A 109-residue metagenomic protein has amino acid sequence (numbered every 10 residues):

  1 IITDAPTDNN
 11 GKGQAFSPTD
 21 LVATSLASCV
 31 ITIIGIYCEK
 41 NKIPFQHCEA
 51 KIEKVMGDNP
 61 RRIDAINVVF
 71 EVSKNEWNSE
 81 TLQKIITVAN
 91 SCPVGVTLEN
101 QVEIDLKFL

Functional and structural regions predicted by a protein language model:
I1-T24, G35-L109: Extended beta-strand/beta-hairpin segments
L26-V30: Alpha-helical metal-binding/catalytic segments enriched in His/Glu/Asp
